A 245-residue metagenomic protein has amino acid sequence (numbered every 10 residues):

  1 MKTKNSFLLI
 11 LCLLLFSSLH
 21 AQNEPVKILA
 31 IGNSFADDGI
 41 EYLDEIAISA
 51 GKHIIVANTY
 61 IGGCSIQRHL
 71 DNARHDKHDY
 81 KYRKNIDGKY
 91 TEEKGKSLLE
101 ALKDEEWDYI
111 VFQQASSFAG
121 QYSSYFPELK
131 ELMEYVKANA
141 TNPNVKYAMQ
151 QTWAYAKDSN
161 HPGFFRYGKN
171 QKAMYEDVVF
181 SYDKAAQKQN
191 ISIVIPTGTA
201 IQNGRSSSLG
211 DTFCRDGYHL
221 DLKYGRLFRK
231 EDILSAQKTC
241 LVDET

Functional and structural regions predicted by a protein language model:
M1-N23: Bacterial Sec-dependent N-terminal signal peptides
E24-K27, A236-K238: Envelope-exposed proteins and targeting segments
K27, D37-E128: Conserved SGNH/GDSL esterase-like catalytic core that processes O-acyl groups on lipids and polysaccharides
L29-I31, Q150: Short hydrophobic segments within beta-strands
S34: Catalytic nucleophile serine of serine hydrolases, specifically the conserved "nucleophile elbow" pentapeptide
V56-N58, V194, L227: Conserved beta-strand scaffold positions in the cores of enzyme catalytic domains, especially in NTP/NDP-utilizing
G95-H219: Alpha-helical cap/lid subdomain in secreted, periplasmic, or secretory-pathway luminal O-acyl-processing enzymes
Y224-T245: Hydrophobic secondary-structure segments that place a key small or acidic residue at a functional site
